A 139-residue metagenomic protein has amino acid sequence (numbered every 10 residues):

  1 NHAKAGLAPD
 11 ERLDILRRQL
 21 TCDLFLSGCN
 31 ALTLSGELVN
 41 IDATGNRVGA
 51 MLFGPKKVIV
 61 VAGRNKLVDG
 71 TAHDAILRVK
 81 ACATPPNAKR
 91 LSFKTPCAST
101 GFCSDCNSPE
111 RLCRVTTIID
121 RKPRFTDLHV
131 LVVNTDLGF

Functional and structural regions predicted by a protein language model:
N1-L26: N-terminal active-site beta-alpha-beta segment that forms phosphate/nucleotide-binding and substrate-recognition loops
Q19-F139: Conserved phosphate- and dinucleotide-binding cores of soluble alpha/beta proteins, encompassing both enzyme active
